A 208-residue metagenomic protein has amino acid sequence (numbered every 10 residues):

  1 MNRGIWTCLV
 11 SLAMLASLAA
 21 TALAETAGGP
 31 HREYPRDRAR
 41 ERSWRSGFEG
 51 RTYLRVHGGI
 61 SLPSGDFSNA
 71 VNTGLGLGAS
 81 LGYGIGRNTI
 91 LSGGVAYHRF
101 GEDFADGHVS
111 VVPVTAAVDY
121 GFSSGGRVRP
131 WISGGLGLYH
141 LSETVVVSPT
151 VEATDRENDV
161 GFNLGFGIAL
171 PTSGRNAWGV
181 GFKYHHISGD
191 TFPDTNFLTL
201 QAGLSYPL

Functional and structural regions predicted by a protein language model:
M1-V10: Bacterial N-terminal signal peptides that target proteins for export
L9-S17: Bacterial N-terminal signal peptides
A16-A22, G121: Hydrophobic membrane-targeting alpha-helices
L23-Y83, T199-P207: Short glycine/proline- and aromatic-enriched beta-strand/turn motifs that initiate or cap beta-hairpins
W44, L75, S80-P149, D159-F162 (+2 more regions): Gram-negative (and chloroplast) outer-membrane scaffold detector with strong preference for beta-barrel transmembrane
L54-D66, L91-G101, L136-L138, W178-S188: Transmembrane beta-strand segments that form the barrel wall of outer-membrane beta-barrel proteins
S64-F67, E102-D106, S148-T154, I187-T191: Extracellular loop and loop/strand-boundary signature of outer-membrane beta-barrel proteins
T195-F197: Extracellular carbohydrate recognition
